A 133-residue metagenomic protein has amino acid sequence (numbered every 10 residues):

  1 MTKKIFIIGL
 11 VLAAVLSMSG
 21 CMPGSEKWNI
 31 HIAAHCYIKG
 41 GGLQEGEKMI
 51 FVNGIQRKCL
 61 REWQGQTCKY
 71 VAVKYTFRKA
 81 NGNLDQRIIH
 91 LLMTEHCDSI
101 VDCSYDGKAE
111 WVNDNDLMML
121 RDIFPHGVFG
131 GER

Functional and structural regions predicted by a protein language model:
M1-K4: Positively charged n-region of N-terminal signal peptides that target proteins for export
I8-G9, W63: Composition-driven detection of intrinsically disordered, low-complexity segments
G9-S17: Bacterial N-terminal signal peptides
C21-R133: Cystatin/cathelin-like cysteine-protease inhibitor module
